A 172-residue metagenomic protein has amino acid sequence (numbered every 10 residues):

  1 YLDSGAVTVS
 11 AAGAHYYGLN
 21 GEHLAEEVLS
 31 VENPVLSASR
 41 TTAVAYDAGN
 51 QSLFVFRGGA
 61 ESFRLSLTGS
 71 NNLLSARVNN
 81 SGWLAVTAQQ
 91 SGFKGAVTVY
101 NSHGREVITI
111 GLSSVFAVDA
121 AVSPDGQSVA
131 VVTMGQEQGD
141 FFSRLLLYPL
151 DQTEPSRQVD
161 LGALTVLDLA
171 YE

Functional and structural regions predicted by a protein language model:
Y1, L29-T41, G69-N80, S114-P124 (+1 more regions): Repeated scaffold domains used in trafficking and secretory/extracellular systems, primarily beta-propellers
Y1-S10, A14-Y16, V35-A48, S52-V55 (+5 more regions): Short beta-strand elements that form the blades of beta-propeller/WD-repeat-like and other beta-sheet-rich scaffold
T8-V9, D47, G69, G92 (+2 more regions): Short solvent-exposed loop/turn micro-motifs enriched in small/polar/acidic residues
A11-A14, L19-H23, S30-N33, N50 (+2 more regions): Short acidic/polar, Gly/Pro-enriched loop/turn segments located at secondary-structure boundaries
L19, E27-L29, S37-S39, G82-W83 (+3 more regions): Short secondary-structure boundary micro-motifs
N20-V28, A60-L67, R105-G111, E154-D160: A short beta-strand motif characteristic of beta-propeller blades
S62-L84, A88, K94-G95, S102-D119: Asp-box/WD-like beta-propeller blade repeats and closely related beta-sheet repeat scaffolds
F93-E172: Solenoidal tandem-repeat scaffolds enriched in leucines and small polar residues
